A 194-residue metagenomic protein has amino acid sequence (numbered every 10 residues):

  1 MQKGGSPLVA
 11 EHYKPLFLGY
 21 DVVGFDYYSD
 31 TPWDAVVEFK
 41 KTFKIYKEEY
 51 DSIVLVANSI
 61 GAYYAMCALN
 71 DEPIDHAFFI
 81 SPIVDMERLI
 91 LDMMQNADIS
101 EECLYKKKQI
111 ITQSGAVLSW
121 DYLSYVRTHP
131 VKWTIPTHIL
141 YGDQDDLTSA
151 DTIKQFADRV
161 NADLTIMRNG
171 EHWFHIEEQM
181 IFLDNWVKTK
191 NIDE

Functional and structural regions predicted by a protein language model:
M1-D30: Short, surface-exposed "cap/lid" segments of acyl-processing enzymes
Q2, S59, D143: Residue-level signal for short, function-critical loop segments
H12-F17, K41, E48-D51, Y64: Structured catalytic core of nucleotide-sugar glycosyltransferases
G24-E49: Catalytic nucleophile-loop/oxyanion-hole region of alpha/beta-hydrolase and closely related hydrolase-like folds
S52-A57, I80: Short beta-strand immediately N-terminal to the catalytic nucleophile in serine-hydrolase-like folds
V56-A65: Gly/Ala-rich beta-loop-alpha elbow adjacent to hydrolase catalytic centers
A68-E72: Aromatic pocket-lining residues of Rossmann-like dinucleotide-binding sites
P73-Q155, R159-E194: The alpha/beta-hydrolase serine catalytic core
